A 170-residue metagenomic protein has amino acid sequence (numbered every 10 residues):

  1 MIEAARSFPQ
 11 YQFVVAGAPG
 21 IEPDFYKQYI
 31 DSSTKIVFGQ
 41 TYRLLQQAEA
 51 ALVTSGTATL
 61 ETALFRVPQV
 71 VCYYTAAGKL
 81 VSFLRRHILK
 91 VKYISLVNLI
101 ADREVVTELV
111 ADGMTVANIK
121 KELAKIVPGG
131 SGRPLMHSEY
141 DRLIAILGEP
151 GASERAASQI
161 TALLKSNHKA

Functional and structural regions predicted by a protein language model:
M1-A170: Nucleotide-activated sugar donor-binding and catalytic core shared by glycosyltransferases and related lipid-linked
